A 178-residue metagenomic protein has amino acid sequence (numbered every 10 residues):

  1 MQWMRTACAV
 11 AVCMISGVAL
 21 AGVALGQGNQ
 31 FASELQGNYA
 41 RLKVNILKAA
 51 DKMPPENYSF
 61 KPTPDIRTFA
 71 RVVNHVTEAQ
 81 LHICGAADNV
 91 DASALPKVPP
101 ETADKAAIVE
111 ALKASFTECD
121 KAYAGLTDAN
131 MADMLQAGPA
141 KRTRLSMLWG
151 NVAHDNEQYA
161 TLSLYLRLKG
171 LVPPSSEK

Functional and structural regions predicted by a protein language model:
M1-M14: Bacterial N-terminal signal peptides that target proteins for export
M14-A24: C-terminal segment of classical bacterial N-terminal signal peptides
G22-S33: Cleaved targeting-peptide boundary
A32, I66, T102-K105: Structural motif corresponding to alpha-helix initiation and N-cap regions
Q36-A40, V44-L47, N57-K97, Q136-K178: Short, contiguous alpha-helical
A49, P100-Q136, T143-H154, Q158: Acidic/histidine-rich alpha-helical segments that form the ligand environment of transition-metal centers
